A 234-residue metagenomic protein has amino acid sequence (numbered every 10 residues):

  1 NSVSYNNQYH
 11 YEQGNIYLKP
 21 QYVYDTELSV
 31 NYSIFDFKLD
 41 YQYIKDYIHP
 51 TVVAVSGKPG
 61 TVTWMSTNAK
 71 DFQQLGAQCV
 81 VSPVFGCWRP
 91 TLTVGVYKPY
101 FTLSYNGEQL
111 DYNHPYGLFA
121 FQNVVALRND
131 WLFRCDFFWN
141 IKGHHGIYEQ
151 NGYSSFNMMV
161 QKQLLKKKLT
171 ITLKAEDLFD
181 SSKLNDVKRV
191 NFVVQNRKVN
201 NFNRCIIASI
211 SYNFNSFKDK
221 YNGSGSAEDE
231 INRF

Functional and structural regions predicted by a protein language model:
N1-E12, Q42-Y43, Y47-K58, T102-L110 (+4 more regions): Outer-membrane beta-barrel translocator domains and adjoining extracellular loop/strand segments of Gram-negative
N1-Y43, T63-G76, N201-R204: Outer-membrane beta-barrel signature, preferentially recognizing the C-terminal barrel domain of Gram-negative
S2-V3, Y32-D36, Y41-Y47, P83-C87 (+5 more regions): Transmembrane beta-strands of outer-membrane beta-barrel pores
Q13-K19, W64-K70, N106-Y112, H145-E149 (+1 more regions): Outer-membrane beta-barrel domain signature
E27, D36-K38, R89-T91, L132 (+2 more regions): Membrane-spanning beta-strand positions in outer-membrane beta-barrel proteins
Y43-K45, T61, N68-F138: Gram-negative outer-membrane beta-barrel transporters
H49-V52, V62-M65, T91-T93, Y100 (+1 more regions): Outer-membrane beta-barrel transmembrane strand signature
Y112-F234: Conserved C-terminal beta-signal and adjacent last beta-strands/turns of outer-membrane beta-barrel proteins
